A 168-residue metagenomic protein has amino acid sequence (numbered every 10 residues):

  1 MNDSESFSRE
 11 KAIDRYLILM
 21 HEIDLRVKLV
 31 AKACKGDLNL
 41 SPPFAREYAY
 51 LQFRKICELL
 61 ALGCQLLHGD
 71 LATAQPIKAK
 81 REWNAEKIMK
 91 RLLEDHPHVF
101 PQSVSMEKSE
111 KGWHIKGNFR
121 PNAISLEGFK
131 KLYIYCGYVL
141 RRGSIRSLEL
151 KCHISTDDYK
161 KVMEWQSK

Functional and structural regions predicted by a protein language model:
M1-Y48: Charged alpha-helical initiation segments
N2-S8, K78-K168: Long, charged low-complexity segments
K11, R15-I18, S41-A49, F53 (+2 more regions): Conserved aromatic-histidine-acidic binding/catalytic patches
I13-L17, D24, A31-K32, G63-A79 (+1 more regions): Short, surface-exposed, charge-dense and proline/glycine-enriched linear segments
V27, A31-C34, C57-C64, Y133-S144 (+1 more regions): A structural signal for well-ordered alpha-helices, especially hydrophobic packing surfaces of coiled-coils
K32-E86: N-terminal interaction modules that seed assembly of large macromolecular complexes
